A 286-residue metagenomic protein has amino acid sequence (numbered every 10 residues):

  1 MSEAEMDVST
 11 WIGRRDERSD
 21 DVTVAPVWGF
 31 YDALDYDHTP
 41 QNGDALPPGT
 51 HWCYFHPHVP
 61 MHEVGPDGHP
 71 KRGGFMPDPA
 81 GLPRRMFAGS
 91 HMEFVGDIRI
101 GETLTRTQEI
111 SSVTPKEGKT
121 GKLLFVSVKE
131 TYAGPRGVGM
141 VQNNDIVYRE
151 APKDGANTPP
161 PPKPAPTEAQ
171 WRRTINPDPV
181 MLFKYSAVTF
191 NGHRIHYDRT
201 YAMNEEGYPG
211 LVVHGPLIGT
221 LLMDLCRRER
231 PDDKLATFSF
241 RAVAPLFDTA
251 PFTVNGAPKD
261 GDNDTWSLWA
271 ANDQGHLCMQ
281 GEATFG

Functional and structural regions predicted by a protein language model:
M1-T103: Hydrophobic, proline/glycine-rich low-complexity stretches
S2-A45, P162-I218, L225-R228: A contiguous, surface-exposed recognition patch within enzymatic or periplasmic domains that forms
S2-R15, F87-P177, L246-T249, T253-G286: HotDog/MaoC-like acyl-thioester-processing domains
T10, D21, H51-Y54, R85-M86 (+11 more regions): Residue-level preference for alpha-helix termini and adjacent loops
R15, P26, H56-V59, S90 (+9 more regions): Solvent-exposed, flexible loop/coil residues
Y36-D44, G134-G137, D232-D233, K259-N263: Short, glycine- and charge-enriched coil/turn segments that flank and shape catalytic ligand pockets
H196, A202-D260, D264-E282, G286: Catalytic-pocket segment enriched in acidic/His residues
